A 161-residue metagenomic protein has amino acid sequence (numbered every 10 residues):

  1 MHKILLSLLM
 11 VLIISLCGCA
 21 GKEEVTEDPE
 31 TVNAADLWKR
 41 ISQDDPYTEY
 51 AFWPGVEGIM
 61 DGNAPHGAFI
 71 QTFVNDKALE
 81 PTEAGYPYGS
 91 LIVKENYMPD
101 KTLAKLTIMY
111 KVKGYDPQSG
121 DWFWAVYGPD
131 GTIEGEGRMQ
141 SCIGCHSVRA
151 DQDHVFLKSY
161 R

Functional and structural regions predicted by a protein language model:
M1-I4: Positively charged n-region of N-terminal signal peptides that target proteins for export
L6-I13: Sec-dependent N-terminal signal peptides
L9, A20-K22: Long, low-complexity intrinsically disordered regions enriched in Ser/Thr, Asp/Glu, Pro/Gly
S15-G18: C-terminal motif of bacterial Sec signal peptides marking the signal peptidase cleavage site
K22-Y50, G55-M60, A64-P65, K77-R161: Sequence context surrounding c-type heme c attachment/ligation sites in exported
G67-F69, V74: His/Cys-centered metal/cofactor-coordination and adjacent catalytic loops
